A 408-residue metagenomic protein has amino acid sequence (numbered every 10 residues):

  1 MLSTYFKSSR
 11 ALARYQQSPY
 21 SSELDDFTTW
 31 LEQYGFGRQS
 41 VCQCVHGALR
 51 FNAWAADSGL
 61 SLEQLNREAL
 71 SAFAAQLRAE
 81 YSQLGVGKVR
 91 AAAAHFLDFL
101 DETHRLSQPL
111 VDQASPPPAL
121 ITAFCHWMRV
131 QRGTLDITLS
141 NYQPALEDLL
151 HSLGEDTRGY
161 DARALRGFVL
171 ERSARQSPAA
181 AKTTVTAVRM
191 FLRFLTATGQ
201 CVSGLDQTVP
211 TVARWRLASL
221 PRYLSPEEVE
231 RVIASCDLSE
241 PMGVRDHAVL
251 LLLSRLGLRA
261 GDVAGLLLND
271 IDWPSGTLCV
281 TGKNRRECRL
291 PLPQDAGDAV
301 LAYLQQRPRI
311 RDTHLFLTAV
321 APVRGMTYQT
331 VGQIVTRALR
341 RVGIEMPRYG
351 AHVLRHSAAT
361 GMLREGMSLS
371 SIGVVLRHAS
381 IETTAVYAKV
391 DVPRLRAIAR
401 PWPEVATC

Functional and structural regions predicted by a protein language model:
M1-C408: Conserved catalytic core of the tyrosine transesterase superfamily
